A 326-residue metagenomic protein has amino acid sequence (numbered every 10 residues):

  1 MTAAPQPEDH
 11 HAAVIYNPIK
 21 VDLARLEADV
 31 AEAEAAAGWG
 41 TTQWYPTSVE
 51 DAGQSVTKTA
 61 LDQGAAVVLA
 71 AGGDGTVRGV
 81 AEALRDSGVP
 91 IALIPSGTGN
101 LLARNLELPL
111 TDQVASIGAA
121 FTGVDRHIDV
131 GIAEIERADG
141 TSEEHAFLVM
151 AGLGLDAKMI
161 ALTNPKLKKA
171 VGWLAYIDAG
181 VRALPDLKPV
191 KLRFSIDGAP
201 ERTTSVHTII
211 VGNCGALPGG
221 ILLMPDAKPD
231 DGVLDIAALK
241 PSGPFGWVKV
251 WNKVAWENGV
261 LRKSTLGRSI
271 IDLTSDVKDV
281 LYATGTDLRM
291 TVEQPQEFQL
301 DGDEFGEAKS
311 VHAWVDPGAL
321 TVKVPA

Functional and structural regions predicted by a protein language model:
M1-V68, R78, G118: ATP/NTP phosphate-donor binding region
T2, I196-A199, K228-P229, A238-A326: ATP/nucleoside-binding phosphotransfer catalytic cores, i.e., glycine-rich phosphate-binding loops
P18, A71-G73, I94-G97: Glycine-rich beta-strand-to-loop/alpha-helix junction loops that act as flexible
T47, R85-P90, S96-V211: Catalytic core of DAGKc-family lipid kinases
G53, G75-V80, G99-L101, I128: Short glycine/serine/threonine-rich phosphate/pyrophosphate-binding segments that cradle anionic phosphate groups
G152, D156, I210-P225, E304: Glycine-rich phosphate/pyrophosphate-binding beta-alpha loops
L167-A175, G219-G220, P225-K249: Gly/Ser/Thr-rich active-site loops/lids in small-molecule metabolic enzymes that frequently grip phosphoryl groups
K188-V190, S205-H207, D230-D235, T286: A generic structural signal for short beta-strands and their flanking turns/coil linkers
